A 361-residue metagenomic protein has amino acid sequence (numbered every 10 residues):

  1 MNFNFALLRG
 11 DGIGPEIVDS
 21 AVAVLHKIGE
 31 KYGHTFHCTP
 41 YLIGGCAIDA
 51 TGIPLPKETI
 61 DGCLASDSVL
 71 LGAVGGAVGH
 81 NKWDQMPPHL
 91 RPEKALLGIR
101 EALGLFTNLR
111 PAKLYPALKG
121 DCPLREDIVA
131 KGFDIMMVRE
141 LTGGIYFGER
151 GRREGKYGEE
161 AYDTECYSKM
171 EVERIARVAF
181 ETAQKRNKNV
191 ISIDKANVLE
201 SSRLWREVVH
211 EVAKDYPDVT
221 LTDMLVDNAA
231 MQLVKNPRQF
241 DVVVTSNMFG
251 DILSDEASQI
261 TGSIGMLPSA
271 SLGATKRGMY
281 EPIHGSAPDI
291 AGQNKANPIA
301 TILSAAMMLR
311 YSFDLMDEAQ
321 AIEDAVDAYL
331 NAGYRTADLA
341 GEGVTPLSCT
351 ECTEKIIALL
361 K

Functional and structural regions predicted by a protein language model:
M1-N4, H34, A65-S66, G104-F106 (+10 more regions): Short coil/turn connectors at secondary-structure junctions
A6-A23, I28-G29, G155-D227, Q239: Glycine-rich phosphate/diphosphate-binding loop of Rossmann-like nucleotide-binding domains
D11-G14, D67, V138, A179 (+4 more regions): Buried hydrophobic positions in well-ordered alpha/beta secondary-structure cores of metabolic enzymes
G33-K57, M231-L233: N-terminal beta-loop-helix "entrance" segment that forms/cooperates in small-molecule cofactor or anionic ligand
G45-I48, V234-Y334: Glycine-rich phosphate/nucleotide-binding loop
D49-Y162, M248: N-terminal glycine-rich phosphate/adenylate-binding segment common to multiple enzyme folds
T142-G143, F147-V190, A196-V198, A321 (+1 more regions): Glycine-rich phosphate/pyrophosphate-binding loop and the adjoining helix
N197, W205-R206, H210-G265, L360: Accessory "access/gating" subregions that flank catalytic or transport cores
